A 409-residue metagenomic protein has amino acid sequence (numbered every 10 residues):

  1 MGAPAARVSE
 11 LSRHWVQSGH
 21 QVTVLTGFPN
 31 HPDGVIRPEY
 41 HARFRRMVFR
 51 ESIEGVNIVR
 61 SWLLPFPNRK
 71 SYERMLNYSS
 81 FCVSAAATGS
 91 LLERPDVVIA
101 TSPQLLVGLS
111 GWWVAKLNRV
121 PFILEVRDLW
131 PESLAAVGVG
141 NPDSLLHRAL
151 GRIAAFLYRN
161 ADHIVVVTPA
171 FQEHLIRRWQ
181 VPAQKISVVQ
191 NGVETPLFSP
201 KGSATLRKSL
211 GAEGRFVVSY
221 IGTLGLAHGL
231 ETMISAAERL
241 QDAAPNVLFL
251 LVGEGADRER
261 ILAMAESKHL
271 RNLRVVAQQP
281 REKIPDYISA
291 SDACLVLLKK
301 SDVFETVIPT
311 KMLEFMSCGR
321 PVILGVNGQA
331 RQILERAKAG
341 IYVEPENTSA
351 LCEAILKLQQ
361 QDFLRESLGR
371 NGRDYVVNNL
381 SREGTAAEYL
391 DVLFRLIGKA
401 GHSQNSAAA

Functional and structural regions predicted by a protein language model:
L11, S18, A86-A87, L106-L109 (+3 more regions): Membrane-proximal helix-turn-helix segments that form the acceptor-binding/catalytic region of lipid-linked
F28, A170, V189-G192: Carbohydrate-associated surface elements
Y40-F49, S199-G211, L364: A short helix/loop element that forms part of the nucleotide-sugar donor recognition site in Leloir-type
A212-H228, M233-E238: Conserved donor-binding/catalytic core segment of Leloir-type glycosyltransferases
V252-G253, R258-D286, A290: Nucleotide-activated donor-binding/catalytic signature segment of Leloir-type glycosyltransferases, i.e., the conserved
A293-V296, E314-G325: Short hydrophobic beta-strand element within catalytic cores of glycosyltransferases and related nucleotide-activated
R331-L356, F363-S367: Change "using UDP/GDP/dTDP sugars" to "using nucleotide sugars
A350-E353, K357, L364-N378, E388-D391: A short, well-ordered alpha-helix in the C-terminal region of glycosyltransferases
